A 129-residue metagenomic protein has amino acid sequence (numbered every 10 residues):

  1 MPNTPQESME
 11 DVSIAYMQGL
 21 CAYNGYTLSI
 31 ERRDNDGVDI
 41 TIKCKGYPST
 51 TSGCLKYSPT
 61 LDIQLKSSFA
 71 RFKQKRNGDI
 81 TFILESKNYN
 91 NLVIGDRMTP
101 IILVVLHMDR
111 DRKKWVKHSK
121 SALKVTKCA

Functional and structural regions predicted by a protein language model:
M1-D36, I42-A129: Mixed-charge (Asp/Glu-Lys/Arg
